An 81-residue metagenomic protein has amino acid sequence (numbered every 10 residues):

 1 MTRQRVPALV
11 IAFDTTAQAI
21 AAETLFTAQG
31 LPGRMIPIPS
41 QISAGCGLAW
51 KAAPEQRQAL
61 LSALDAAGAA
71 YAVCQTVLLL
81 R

Functional and structural regions predicted by a protein language model:
M1-P7, L78-R81: Short, low-complexity, intrinsically disordered N-terminal peptides in bacterial proteins
Q4, A28, A69-A70: A generic structural signal for short, non-catalytic loop/turn and secondary-structure boundary residues
P7-S62: Amphipathic, hydrophobic secondary-structure cores in small proteins
P54-R81: C-terminal structural segments of small proteins and small subunits
